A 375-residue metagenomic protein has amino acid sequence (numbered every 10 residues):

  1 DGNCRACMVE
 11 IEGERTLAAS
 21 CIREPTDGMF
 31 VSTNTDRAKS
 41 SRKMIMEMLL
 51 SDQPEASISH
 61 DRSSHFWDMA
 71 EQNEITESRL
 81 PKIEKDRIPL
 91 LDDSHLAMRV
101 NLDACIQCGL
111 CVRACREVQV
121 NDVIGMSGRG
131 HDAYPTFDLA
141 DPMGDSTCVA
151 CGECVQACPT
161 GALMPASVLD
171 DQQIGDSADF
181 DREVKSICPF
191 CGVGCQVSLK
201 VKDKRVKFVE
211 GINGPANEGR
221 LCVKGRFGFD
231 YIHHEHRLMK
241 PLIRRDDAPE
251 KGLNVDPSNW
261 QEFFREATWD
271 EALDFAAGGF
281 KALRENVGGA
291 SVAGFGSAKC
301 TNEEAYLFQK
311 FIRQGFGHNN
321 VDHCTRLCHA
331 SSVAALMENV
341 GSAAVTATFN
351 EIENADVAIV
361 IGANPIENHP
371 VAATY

Functional and structural regions predicted by a protein language model:
D1-E12: A basic, amphipathic helix-loop patch mediating RNA/tRNA/ribosome contacts
E10-G13, C21, G28-D52, A56-Y375: N-terminal export/assembly segments and adjacent metallocofactor-ligating motifs of anaerobic energy-metabolism
